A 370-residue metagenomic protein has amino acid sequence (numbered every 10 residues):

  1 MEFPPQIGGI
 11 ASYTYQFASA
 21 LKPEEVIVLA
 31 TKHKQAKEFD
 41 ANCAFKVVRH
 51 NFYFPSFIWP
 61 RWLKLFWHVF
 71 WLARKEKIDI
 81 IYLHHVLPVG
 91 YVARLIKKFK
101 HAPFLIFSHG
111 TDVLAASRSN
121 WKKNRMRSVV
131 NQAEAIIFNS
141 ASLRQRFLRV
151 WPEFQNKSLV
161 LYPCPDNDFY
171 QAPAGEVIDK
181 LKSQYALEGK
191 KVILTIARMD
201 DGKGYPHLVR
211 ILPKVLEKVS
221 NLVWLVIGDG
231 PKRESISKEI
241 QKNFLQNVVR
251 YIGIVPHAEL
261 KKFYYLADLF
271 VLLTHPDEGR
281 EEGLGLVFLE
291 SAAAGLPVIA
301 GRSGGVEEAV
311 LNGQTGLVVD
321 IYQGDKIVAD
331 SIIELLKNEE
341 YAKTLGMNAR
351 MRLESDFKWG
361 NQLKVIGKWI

Functional and structural regions predicted by a protein language model:
M1-A36, A41, F45-V48, N131: N-terminal subdomain of nucleotide-sugar transferases
K32, S142, C164: Carbohydrate-associated surface elements
Q171-A186: A short helix/loop element that forms part of the nucleotide-sugar donor recognition site in Leloir-type
L187-K203, V209-L212: Conserved donor-binding/catalytic core segment of Leloir-type glycosyltransferases
K190, I327, E334, Y341-D356 (+1 more regions): A short, well-ordered alpha-helix in the C-terminal region of glycosyltransferases
R233-E234, E307-I333, E340-T344: Change "using UDP/GDP/dTDP sugars" to "using nucleotide sugars
E234-A258: Nucleotide-activated donor-binding/catalytic signature segment of Leloir-type glycosyltransferases, i.e., the conserved
F288, A293, P297-A300, V310: Short hydrophobic beta-strand element within catalytic cores of glycosyltransferases and related nucleotide-activated
